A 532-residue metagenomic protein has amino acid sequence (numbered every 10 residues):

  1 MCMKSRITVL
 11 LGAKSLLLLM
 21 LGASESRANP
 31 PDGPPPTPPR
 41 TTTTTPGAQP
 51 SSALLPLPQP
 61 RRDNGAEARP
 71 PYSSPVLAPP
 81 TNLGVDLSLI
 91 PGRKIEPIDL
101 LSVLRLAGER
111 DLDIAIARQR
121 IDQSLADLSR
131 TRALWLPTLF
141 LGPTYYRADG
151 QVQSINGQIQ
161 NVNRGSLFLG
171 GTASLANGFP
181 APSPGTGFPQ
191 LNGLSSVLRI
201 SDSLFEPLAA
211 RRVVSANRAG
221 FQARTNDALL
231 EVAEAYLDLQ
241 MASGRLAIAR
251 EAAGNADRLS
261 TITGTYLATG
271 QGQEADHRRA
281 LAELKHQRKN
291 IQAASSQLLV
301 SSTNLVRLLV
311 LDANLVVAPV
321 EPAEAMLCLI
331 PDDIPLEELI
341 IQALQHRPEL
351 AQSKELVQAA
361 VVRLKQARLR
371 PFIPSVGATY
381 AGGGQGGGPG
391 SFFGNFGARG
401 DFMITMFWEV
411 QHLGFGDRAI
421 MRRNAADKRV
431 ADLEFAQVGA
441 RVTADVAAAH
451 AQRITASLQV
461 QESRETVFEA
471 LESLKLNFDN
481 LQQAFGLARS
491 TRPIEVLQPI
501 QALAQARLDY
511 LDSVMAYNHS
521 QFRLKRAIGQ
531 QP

Functional and structural regions predicted by a protein language model:
C2-L10, L16, S24-E67, R147-D149 (+4 more regions): Acidic, low-complexity, intrinsically disordered peripheral segments
N29-D238, P374-A381, G397, G414-R418: Short flexible linkers and secondary-structure junctions
L104-G108, V162-T172, G272, D276-E283 (+2 more regions): Amphipathic alpha-helical coiled-coil scaffold segments and their short linker/junction regions
A115-I116, R132-A133, F179-T186, V197-T225 (+7 more regions): Sec/SRP-type N-terminal targeting helices
R118, R211, E274-K285, P493-Q501: Short, charged, amphipathic alpha-helical segments
T131, A219, A223-Q342, Q452-A456 (+3 more regions): Periplasmic alpha-helical coiled-coil/stalk elements that build and connect Gram-negative outer-membrane
G142-A148, L259, Y266, E283 (+3 more regions): Outer-membrane beta-barrel pore domains and translocons
A294, P348, S513: Metallo-beta-lactamase
